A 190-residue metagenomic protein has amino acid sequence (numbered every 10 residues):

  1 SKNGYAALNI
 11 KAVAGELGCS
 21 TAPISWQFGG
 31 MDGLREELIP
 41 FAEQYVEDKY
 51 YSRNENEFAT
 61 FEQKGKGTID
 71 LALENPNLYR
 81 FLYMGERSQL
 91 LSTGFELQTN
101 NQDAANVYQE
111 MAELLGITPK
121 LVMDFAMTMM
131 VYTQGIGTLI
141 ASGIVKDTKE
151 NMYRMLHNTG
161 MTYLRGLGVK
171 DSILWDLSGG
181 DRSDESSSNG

Functional and structural regions predicted by a protein language model:
K2, E16, G33-D70, G85 (+5 more regions): Alpha-helical structural segments
K2-G33, E37: Helix-turn-helix
A6-A7, I117-K120: Short, charged helix-capping/linker segments at alpha-helix termini
E47-Y50, Q89-G116, M123-T128, G137 (+1 more regions): Amphipathic alpha-helical packing segments from all-alpha helical-bundle domains
E62-M84, T93-T99, M130-T133: Helical hydrophobic small-molecule/effector-binding pocket
L73-L91, N106, I136-K146: Amphipathic alpha-helical segments used for helix-helix packing
Y108-I117, S142, K146-G190: C-terminal peripheral helix-coil segments that are non-catalytic and often amphipathic
